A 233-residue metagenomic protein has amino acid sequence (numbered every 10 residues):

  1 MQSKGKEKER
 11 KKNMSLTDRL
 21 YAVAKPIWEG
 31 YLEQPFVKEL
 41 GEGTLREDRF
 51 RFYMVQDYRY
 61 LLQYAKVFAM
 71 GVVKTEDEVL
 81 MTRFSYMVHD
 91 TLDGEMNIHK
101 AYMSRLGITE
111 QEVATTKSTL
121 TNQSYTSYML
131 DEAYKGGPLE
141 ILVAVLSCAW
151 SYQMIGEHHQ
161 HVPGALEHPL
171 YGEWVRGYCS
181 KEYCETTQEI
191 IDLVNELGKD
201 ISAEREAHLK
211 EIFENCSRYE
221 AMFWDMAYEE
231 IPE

Functional and structural regions predicted by a protein language model:
Q2-N13: Short, Lys/Arg-enriched N-terminal segments with co-localized hydrophobic residues within the first ~10-30 amino acids
S15-D18, Y128-L130, D225: Hydrophobic alpha-helical segments
Y21-L45, Y64, I191-D200: Short alpha-helical hairpin
K25-G30, L45-K74, D90, G94 (+2 more regions): Alpha-helical bundle segments that constitute or directly flank the non-heme di-iron/ferroxidase center
D77-E78: Short loop-to-helix capping motifs
M81-E185, E214, R218: Active-site-proximal alpha-helical scaffolds that flank and shape metal-associated catalytic sites
S180-E214: Long amphipathic all-alpha helical oligomerization modules
H208-E233: Acidic, carboxylate-rich catalytic segments that either coordinate divalent cations
